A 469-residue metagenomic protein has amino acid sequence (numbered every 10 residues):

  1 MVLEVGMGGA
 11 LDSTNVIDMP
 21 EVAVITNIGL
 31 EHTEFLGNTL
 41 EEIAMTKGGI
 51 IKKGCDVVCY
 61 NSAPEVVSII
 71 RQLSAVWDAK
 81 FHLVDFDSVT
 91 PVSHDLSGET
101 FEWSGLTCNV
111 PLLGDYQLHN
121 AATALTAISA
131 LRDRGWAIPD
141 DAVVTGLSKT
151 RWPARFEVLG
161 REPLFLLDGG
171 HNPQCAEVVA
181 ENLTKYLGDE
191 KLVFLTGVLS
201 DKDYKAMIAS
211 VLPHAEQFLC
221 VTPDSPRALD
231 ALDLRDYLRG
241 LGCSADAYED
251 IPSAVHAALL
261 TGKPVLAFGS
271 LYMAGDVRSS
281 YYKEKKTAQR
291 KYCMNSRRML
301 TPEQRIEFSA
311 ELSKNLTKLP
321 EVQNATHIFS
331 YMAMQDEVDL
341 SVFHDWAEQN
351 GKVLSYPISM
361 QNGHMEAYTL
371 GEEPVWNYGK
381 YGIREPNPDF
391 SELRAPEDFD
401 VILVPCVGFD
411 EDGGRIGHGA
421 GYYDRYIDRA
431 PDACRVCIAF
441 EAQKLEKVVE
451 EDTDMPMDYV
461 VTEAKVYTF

Functional and structural regions predicted by a protein language model:
M1-E4, P20, I25-S104, A121 (+1 more regions): Acidic, Mg2+-coordinating active-site environments of NTP-dependent enzymes
M1-L3, D12-V24, I28-G29, E42 (+1 more regions): Nucleotide phosphate-binding/pyrophosphate-handling subdomain across enzymes that bind or process nucleotide phosphates
V2, T26, I43, S74 (+11 more regions): Residue-level signal for inorganic ion chemistry
D56-N61, F194-T196, E216-D224, K352-I358 (+2 more regions): Short internal beta-strands
A63-H82, S97, L164-F165, I208-P264: C-terminal helical cap/extension that packs against the catalytic core of soluble nucleotide-cofactor enzymes
R151-R155, C175-V179, I251-P252, R305-V322: A short, well-structured juxtamembrane/interface segment
F194, K202-Y204, K285-E397: N-terminal active-site beta-alpha-beta segment that forms phosphate/nucleotide-binding and substrate-recognition loops
Y368-F469: Conserved phosphate- and dinucleotide-binding cores of soluble alpha/beta proteins, encompassing both enzyme active
